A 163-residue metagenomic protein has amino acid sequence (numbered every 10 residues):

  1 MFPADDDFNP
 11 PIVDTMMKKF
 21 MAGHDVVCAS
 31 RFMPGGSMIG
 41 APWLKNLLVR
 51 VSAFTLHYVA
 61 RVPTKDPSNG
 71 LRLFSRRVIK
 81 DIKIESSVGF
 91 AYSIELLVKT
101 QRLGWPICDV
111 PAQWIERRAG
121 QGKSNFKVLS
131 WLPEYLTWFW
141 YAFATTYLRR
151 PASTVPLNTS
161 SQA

Functional and structural regions predicted by a protein language model:
M1, P10-F90, E116-L136, L157: Acceptor/aglycone-binding surface of glycosyltransferases and processive sugar-polymer synthases
F2-A4, V110: Cofactor-binding loops of NAD(P)H-dependent oxidoreductases, dominated by short-chain dehydrogenase/reductases
D6-F8: Acidic metal-phosphate-binding loop of nucleotide-sugar-dependent transferases
V26, Y135-A163: C-terminal, non-catalytic tails of nucleotide-sugar-dependent glycosyltransferases
F54, Y58, L103, A142 (+1 more regions): Phosphate/oxyanion-binding loops and surfaces in catalytic or ligand/nucleic-acid-binding neighborhoods
T64-D66, G104-I115: Catalytic beta-strand/loop signature of glycosyltransferases that borders the donor
V78-I82, G89-P106: A short, conserved alpha-helix in the catalytic core of glycosyltransferases
